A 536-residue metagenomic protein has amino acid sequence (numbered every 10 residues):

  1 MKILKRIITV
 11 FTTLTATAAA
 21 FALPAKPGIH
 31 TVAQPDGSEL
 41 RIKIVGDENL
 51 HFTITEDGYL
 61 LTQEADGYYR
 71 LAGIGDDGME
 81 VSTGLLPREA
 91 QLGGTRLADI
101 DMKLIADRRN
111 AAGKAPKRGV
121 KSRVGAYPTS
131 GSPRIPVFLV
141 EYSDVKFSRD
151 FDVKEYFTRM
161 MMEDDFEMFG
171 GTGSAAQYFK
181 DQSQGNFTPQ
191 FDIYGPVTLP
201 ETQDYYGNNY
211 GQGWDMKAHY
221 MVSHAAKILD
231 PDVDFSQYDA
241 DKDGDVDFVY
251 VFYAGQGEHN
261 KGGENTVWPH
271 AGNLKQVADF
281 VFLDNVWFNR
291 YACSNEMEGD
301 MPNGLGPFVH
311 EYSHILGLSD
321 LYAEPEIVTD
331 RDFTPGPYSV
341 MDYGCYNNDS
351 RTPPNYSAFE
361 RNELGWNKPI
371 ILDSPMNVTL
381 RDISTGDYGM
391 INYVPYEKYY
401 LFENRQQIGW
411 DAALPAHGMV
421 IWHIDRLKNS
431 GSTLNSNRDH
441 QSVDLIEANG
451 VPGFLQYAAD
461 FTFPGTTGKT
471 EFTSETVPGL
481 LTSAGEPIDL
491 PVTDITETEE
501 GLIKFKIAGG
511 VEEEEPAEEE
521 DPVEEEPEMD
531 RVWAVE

Functional and structural regions predicted by a protein language model:
F21-V124, N367: N-terminal prosegments of processed precursors
K43, T83-L85, R123-A126, F147-M160 (+5 more regions): Short, solvent-exposed loop/turn and secondary-structure capping segments
K114-E163, D204-D215, G255: Fold-level signature of zinc-dependent metallopeptidase catalytic domains
G119-Y127, G170-D284: Active-site-proximal segments of metallohydrolase catalytic domains
S148-F151, F166-N186, I193, H219 (+2 more regions): Non-catalytic C-terminal accessory/binding modules of secreted extracellular proteins
V251, G306-L321, F402: Active-site recognition of the HExxH zinc-binding catalytic motif
R331-I370, D494: Post-HExxH zinc-binding segment in Zn-dependent metallohydrolases
E512-E528: Ser/Thr/Gly/Pro-rich low-complexity, disordered linker/stalk segments of secreted and cell-surface proteins
